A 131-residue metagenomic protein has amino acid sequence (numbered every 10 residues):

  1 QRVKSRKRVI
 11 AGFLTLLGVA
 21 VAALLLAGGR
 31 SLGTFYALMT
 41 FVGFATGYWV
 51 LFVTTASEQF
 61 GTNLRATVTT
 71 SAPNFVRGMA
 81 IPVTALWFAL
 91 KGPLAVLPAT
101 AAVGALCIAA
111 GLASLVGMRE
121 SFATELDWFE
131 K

Functional and structural regions predicted by a protein language model:
Q1-S5: Helix-to-loop junctions at the C-terminal end of transmembrane segments in multipass secondary transporters
R6, A89-L106: A membrane-interface helix-boundary motif in multi-pass transporters
T15-G29: C-terminal ends and interior cores of transmembrane alpha-helices in multi-pass membrane transporters/permeases
G33-G47: Hydrophobic core of transmembrane alpha-helices in multi-pass small-molecule transporters, especially MFS/SLC-type
G47-F60: Intracellular juxtamembrane helix-capping segments at the cytosolic ends of symmetry-related transmembrane helices
S57, T62-P93: A late C-terminal transmembrane helix in Major Facilitator Superfamily
M118-K131: Intrinsic disorder in cytosolic terminal tails and internal cytosolic loops of multi-pass membrane transporters
